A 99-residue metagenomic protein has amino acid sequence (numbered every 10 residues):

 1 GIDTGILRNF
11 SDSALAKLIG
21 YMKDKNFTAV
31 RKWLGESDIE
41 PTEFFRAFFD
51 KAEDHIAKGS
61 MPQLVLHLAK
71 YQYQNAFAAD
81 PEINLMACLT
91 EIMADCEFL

Functional and structural regions predicted by a protein language model:
G1-I19, P62-L66: Conserved C-terminal helix/linker of AAA+ ATPases
L18-L99: Helix-rich C-terminal "collar"/helical-bundle subdomain used as an assembly and partner-interaction module in RFC-like
